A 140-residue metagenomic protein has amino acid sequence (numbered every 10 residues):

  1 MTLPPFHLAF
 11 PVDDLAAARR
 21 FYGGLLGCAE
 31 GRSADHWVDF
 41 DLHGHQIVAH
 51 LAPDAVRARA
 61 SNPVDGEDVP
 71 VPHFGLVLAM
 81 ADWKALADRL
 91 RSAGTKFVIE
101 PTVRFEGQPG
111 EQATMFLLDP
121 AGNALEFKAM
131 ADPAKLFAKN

Functional and structural regions predicted by a protein language model:
M1-F6, C28-M80, K84-L118, A129-N140: Vicinal oxygen chelate
A16-A17, A81: Short alpha-helical
A18-G23, L90, G122: Conserved active-site tyrosine of GNAT-family acetyltransferases
A124-F127: Short glycine-/small-residue motifs
